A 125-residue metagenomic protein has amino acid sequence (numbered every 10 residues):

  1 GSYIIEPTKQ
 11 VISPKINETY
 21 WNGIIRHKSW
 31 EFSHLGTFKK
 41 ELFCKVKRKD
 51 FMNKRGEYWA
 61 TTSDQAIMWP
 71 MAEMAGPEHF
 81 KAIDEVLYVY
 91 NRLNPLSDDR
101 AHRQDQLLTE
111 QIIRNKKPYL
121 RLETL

Functional and structural regions predicted by a protein language model:
G1-K15: Conserved donor NDP-sugar-binding/catalytic core segment of glycosyltransferases
G1-Y3, H79-L87: Catalytic beta-strand/loop signature of glycosyltransferases that borders the donor
V11-S29, K40, C44: Short, flexible, basic/aromatic active-site loop/helix in glycosyltransferases
I25, E31-G36, R100-L125: Catalytic core of nucleotide-sugar-dependent glycosyltransferases
K28-R48, L87-Y88: Short glycine- and hydrophobic/aromatic-rich loop-to-beta-strand nucleating segment in the catalytic cores
R48-W59: Short helix/loop segment immediately N-terminal to the Walker
Y58-I67: Acidic donor-binding loop at a coil-to-helix junction in glycosyltransferase catalytic cores that engages
